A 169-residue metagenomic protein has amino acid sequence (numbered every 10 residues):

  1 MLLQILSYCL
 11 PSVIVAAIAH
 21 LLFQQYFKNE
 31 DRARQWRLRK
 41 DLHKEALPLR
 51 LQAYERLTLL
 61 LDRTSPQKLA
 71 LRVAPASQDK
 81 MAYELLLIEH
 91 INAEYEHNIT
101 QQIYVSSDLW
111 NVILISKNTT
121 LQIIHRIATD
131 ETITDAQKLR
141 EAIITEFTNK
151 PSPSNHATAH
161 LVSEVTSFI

Functional and structural regions predicted by a protein language model:
M1-P11: Feature marks short, highly hydrophobic, charge-poor N-terminal signal-anchor/signal peptide-like helices that anchor
L3, A19-H20, Q24-I169: Conserved non-transmembrane functional hotspots
C9-F23: Single-pass alpha-helical transmembrane signal-anchor segments
